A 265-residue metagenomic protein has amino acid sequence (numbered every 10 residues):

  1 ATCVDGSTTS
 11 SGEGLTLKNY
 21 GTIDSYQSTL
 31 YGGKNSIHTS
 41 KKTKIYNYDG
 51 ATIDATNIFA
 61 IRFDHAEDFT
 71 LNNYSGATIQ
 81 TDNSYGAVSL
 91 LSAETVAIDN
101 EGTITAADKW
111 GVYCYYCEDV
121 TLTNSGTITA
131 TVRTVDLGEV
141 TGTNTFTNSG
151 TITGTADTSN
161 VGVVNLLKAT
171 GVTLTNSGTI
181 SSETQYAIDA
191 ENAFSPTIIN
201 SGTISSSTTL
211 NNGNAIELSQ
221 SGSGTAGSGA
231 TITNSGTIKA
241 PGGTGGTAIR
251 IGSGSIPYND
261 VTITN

Functional and structural regions predicted by a protein language model:
A1-Q27, G32-T56, R62-D82, S89-D108 (+7 more regions): Surface-exposed loop/turn motifs in large extracellular/passenger domains
